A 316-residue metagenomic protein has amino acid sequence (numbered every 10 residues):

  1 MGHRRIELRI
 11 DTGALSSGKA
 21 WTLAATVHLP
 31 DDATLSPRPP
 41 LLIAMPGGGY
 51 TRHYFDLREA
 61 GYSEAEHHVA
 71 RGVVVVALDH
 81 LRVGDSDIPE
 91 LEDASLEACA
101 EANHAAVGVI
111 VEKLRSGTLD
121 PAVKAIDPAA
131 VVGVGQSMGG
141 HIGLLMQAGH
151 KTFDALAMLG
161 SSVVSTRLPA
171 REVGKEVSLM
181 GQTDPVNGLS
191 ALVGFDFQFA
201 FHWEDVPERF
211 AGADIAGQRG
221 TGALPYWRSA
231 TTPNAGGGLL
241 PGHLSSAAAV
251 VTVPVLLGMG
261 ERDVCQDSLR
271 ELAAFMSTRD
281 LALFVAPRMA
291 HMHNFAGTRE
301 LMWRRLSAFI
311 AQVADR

Functional and structural regions predicted by a protein language model:
M1-P37: N-terminal cap/lid segment of alpha/beta-hydrolase-fold proteins
A33-R71, V76: Short, surface-exposed "cap/lid" segments of acyl-processing enzymes
D79-A94, H291-M292: Glycine-rich "HGGG/HGxG" loop immediately N-terminal to the catalytic nucleophile of the alpha/beta-hydrolase
D93-A125: Alpha/beta-hydrolase active-site loop
A129-T166: Conserved hydrolase catalytic core segment
R171-D267: Alpha/beta-hydrolase
M259-M289: Conserved loop-alpha-helix segment in the C-terminal half of the alpha/beta-hydrolase fold that carries the catalytic
M289-L301: Catalytic histidine-centered segment of alpha/beta-hydrolase-like enzymes
